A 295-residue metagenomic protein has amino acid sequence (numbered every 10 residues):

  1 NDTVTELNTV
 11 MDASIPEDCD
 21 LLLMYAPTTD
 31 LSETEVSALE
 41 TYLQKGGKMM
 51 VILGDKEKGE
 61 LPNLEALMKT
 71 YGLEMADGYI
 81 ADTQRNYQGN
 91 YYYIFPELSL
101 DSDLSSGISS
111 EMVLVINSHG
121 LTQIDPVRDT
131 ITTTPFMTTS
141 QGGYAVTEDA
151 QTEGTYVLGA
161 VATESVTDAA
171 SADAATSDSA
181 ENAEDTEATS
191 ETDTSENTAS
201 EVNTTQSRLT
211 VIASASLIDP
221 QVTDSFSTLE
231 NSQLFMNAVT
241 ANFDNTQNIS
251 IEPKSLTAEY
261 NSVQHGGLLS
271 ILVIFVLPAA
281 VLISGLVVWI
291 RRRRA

Functional and structural regions predicted by a protein language model:
N1-Q247: Acidic, S/T/G-rich, low-cysteine, solvent-exposed domains in lumenal/extracellular/periplasmic regions of secretory
I15-C19, G266, W289: Alpha-helical context
A26, I94-D101, V263-I274, V287: Short, charged low-complexity intrinsically disordered segments located at boundaries of structured domains
Q44, V273-F275, V281: Hydrophobic alpha-helical transmembrane segments of integral membrane proteins, especially lipid-exposed positions
L217, Q221-D224, A241, N248-I271: Short, aromatic-rich amphipathic segments at membrane interfaces that lie adjacent to a transmembrane helix or signal
P278-R291: Alpha-helical transmembrane segments
R293-A295: Short, charged juxtamembrane terminal tails flanking transmembrane helices
